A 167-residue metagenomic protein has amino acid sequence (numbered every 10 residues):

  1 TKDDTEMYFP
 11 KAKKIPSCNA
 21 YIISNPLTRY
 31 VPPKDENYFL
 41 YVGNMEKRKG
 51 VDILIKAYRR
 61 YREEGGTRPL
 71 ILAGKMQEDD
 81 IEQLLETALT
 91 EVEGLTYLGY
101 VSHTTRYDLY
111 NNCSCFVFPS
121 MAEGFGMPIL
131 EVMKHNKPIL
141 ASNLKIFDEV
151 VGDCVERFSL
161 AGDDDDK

Functional and structural regions predicted by a protein language model:
T1-I15: A short, active-site helix/loop in glycosyltransferases that binds the activated sugar's phosphate group
P33-K49, I55-Y58, L70: Conserved donor-binding/catalytic core segment of Leloir-type glycosyltransferases
R68-Q83, G99-Y100: Glycosyltransferase donor-sugar binding loop
E82-Y107: Nucleotide-activated donor-binding/catalytic signature segment of Leloir-type glycosyltransferases, i.e., the conserved
D108-C113: Short alpha-helical donor nucleotide-sugar binding micro-motif in glycosyltransferases
M121: Aromatic "clamp/platform" in nucleotide-sugar-dependent glycosyltransferases that forms part of the donor/acceptor
I129, K134, P138-A141: Short hydrophobic beta-strand element within catalytic cores of glycosyltransferases and related nucleotide-activated
D148-K167: Change "using UDP/GDP/dTDP sugars" to "using nucleotide sugars
